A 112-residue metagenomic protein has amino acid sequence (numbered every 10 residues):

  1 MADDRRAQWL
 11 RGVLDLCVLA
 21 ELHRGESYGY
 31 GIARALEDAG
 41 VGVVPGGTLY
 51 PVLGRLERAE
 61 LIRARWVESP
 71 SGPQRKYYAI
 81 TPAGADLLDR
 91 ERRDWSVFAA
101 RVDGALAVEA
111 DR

Functional and structural regions predicted by a protein language model:
M1-L14, E91, R101: Intrinsically disordered, low-complexity serine/threonine- and proline-rich regulatory segments
R6-Y50: N-terminal helix-turn-helix DNA-binding core of bacterial DNA-binding proteins
Y50-E57: Short, hydrophobic-biased segments on the C-terminal half of alpha helices that form "recognition helices"
E60: Glycine-centered, phosphate/nucleic-acid-interacting loop/turn motifs that mediate DNA/RNA or nucleotide
A64-S69: Conserved catalytic-core motifs of GNAT/GCN5-like acyltransferases
P70, Q74-R92: Basic, amphipathic "hinge/linker" alpha-helix immediately C-terminal to the N-terminal HTH DNA-binding motif
D86-R112: Amphipathic alpha-helical dimerization/coiled-coil segments that flank or bridge DNA-binding/regulatory modules
